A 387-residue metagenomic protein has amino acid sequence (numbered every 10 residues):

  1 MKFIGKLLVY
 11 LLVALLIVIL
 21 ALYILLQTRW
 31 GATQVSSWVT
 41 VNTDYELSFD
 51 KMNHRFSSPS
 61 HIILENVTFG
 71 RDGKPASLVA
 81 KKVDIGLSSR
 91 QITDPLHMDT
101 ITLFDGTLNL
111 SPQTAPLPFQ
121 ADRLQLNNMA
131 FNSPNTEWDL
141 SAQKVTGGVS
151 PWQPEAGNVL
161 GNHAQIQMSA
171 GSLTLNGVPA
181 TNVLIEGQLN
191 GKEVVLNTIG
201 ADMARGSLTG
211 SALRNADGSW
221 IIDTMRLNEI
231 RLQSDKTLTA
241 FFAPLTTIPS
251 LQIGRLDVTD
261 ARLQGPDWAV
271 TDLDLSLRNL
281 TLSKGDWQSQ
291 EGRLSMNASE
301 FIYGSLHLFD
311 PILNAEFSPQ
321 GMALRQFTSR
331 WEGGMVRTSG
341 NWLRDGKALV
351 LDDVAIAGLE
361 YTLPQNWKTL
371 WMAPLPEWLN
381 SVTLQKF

Functional and structural regions predicted by a protein language model:
M1-I17: N-terminal Sec-pathway targeting helices
K6-Y10, L22-I24, S57-S58, E155-N158 (+6 more regions): Short hydrophobic/aromatic-rich motifs at helix boundaries and adjacent loops
I19-P112, L175-A180: Terminal hydrophobic membrane-targeting helix
N42, E46-K51, Q143-E155, A180-E186 (+4 more regions): Short small/polar-residue motifs
Y45, K74-A76, T136, A204-G206 (+3 more regions): Short acidic/polar mixed-charge low-complexity motifs
F56, L87-Q91, Q153, A212-A216 (+2 more regions): Short, low-complexity Ser/Thr-rich regulatory SLiMs
H61, N66-T68, R123-A130, L160-L189 (+4 more regions): Small-residue helix/turn framework positions
N66-V159, N215-L251, L263-N279, L363-P376: Secondary-structure transition motifs
